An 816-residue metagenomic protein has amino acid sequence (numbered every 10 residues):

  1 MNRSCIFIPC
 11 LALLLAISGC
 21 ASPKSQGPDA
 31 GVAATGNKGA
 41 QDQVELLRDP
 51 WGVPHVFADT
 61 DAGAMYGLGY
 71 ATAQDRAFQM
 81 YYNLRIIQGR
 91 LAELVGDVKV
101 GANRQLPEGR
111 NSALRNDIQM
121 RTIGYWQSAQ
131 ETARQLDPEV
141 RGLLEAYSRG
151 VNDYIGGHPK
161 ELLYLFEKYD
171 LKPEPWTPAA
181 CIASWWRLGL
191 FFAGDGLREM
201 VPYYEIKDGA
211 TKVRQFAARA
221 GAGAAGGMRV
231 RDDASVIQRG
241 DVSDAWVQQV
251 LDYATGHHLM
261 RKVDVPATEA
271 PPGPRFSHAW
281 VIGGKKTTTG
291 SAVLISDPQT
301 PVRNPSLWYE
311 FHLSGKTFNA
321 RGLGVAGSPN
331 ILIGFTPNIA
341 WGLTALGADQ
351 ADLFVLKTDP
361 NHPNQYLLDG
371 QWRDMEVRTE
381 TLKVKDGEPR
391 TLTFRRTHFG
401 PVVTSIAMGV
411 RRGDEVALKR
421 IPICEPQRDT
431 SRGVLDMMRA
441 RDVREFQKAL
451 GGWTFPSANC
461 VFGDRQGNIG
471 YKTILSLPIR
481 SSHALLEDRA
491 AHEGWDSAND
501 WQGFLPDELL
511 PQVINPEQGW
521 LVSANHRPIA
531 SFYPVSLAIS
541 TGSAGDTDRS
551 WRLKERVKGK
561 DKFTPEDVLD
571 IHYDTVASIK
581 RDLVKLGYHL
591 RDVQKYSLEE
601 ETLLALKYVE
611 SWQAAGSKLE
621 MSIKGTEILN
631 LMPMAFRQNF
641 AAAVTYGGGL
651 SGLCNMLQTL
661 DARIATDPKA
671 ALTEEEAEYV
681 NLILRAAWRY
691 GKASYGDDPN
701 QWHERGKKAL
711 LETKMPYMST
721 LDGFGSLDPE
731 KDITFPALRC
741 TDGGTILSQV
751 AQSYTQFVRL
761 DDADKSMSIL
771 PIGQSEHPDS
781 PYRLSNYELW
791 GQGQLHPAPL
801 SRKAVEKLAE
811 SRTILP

Functional and structural regions predicted by a protein language model:
M1-I8: Bacterial N-terminal signal peptides that target proteins for export
I17-G19: C-terminal motif of bacterial Sec signal peptides marking the signal peptidase cleavage site
A21-P23: Bacterial signal peptide processing site
G27, G31-V293, P298, N304 (+4 more regions): Substrate-recognition/specificity elements adjacent to catalytic centers across diverse enzyme folds
G67, I118-Q119, W126-R141, A417-R420 (+5 more regions): Second-shell loop/turn segments in exported
N319-A320, V325-R390, L435-M437: Compact, glycine/acidic-enriched structural inserts
M408, D414, F455-K560, A615 (+2 more regions): Hydrophobic alpha-helical segments
P534-V535, I539-T602, R685-P816: Terminal end segments
